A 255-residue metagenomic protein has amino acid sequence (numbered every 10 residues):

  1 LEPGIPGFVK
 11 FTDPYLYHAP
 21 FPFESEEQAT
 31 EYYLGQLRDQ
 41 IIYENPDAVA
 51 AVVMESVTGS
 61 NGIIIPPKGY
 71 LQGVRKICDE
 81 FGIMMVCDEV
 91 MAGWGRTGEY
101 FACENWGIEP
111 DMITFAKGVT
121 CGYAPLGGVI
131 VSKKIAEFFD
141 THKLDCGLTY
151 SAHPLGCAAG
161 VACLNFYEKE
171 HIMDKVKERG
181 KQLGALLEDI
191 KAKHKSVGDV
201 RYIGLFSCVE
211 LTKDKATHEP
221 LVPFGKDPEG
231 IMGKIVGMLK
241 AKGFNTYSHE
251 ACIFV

Functional and structural regions predicted by a protein language model:
L1-V255: Conserved N-terminal phosphate-binding loop of PLP-dependent enzymes in the Aspartate aminotransferase
